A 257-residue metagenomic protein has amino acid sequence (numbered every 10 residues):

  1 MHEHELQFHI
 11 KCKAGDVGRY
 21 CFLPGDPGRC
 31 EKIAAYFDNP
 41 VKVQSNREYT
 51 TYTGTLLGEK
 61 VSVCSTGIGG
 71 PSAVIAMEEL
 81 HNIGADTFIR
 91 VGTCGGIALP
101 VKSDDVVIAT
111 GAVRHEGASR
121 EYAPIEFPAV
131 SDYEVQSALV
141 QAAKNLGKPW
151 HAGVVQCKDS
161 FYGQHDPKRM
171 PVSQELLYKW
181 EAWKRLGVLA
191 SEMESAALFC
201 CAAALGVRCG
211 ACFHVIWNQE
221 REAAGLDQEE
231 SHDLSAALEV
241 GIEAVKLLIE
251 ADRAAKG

Functional and structural regions predicted by a protein language model:
M1-A138: Metabolite-binding pocket within alpha/beta catalytic cores that recognizes anionic/polar moieties
F22-L23, P27-C30, G69-A73, P128 (+7 more regions): Generic structural signal for well-ordered, non-membrane alpha-helical segments in soluble metabolic enzymes
P40-S45, G147-V154, E250-G257: Flexible, glycine/charged-enriched surface loops at secondary-structure junctions
D86-T87, L189, R208: Short acidic/polar active-site loop segments enriched in Thr and Asp
A129-G187: Active-site rim beta-loop-alpha module in soluble metabolic enzymes
A138-L146, C201, V240-A251: Generic non-transmembrane alpha-helical segments
A196-E230: Zn-dependent metallopeptidase/amidohydrolase metal-coordination segment
Q219-G257: His/Asp/Glu-rich mid-to-C-terminal helical/loop segments that flank catalytic regions of hydrolases
